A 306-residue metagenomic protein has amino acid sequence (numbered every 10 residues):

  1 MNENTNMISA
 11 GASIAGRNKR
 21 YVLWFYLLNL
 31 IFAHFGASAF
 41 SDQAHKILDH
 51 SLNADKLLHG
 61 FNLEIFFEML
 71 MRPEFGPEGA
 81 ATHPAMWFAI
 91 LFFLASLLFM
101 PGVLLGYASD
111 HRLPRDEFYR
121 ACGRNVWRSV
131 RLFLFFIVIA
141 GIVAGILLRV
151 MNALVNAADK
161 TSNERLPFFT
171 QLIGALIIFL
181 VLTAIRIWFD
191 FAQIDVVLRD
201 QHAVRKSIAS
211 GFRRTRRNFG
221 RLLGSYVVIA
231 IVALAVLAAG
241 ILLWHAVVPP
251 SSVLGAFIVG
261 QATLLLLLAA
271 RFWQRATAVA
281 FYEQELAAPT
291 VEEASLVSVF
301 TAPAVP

Functional and structural regions predicted by a protein language model:
M1-A12, G16-G79, F99, F168-V204 (+2 more regions): Juxtamembrane transition segments at transmembrane-helix termini in multipass membrane proteins
D42-I47, V143-K160, L243-V247: Membrane-helix interface motif
G76-F93, D116-G141, R165-F179: Alpha-helical membrane-spanning segments of integral membrane proteins, especially the hydrophobic core of TM bundles
I90-G102, G141-I146: Mid-bilayer segments of alpha-helical transmembrane spans in multi-pass integral membrane proteins that mediate
L94-R124: Hydrophobic transmembrane alpha-helix segments characteristic of membrane transport and insertion machinery
V126-L134, T215-V228: Loop-to-transmembrane boundary segments
